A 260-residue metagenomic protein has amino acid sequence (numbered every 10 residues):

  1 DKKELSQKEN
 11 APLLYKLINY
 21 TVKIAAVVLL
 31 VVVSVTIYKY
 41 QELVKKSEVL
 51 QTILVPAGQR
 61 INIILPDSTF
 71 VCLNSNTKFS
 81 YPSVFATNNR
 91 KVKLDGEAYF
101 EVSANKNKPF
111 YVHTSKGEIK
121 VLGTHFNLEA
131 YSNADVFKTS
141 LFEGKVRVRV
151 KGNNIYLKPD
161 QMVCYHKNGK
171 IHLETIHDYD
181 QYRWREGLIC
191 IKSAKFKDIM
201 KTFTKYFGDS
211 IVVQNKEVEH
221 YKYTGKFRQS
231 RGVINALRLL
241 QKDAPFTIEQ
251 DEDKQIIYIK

Functional and structural regions predicted by a protein language model:
K2-K260: A residue-level detector for the "anchor" residue at the start of short, highly conserved motifs
